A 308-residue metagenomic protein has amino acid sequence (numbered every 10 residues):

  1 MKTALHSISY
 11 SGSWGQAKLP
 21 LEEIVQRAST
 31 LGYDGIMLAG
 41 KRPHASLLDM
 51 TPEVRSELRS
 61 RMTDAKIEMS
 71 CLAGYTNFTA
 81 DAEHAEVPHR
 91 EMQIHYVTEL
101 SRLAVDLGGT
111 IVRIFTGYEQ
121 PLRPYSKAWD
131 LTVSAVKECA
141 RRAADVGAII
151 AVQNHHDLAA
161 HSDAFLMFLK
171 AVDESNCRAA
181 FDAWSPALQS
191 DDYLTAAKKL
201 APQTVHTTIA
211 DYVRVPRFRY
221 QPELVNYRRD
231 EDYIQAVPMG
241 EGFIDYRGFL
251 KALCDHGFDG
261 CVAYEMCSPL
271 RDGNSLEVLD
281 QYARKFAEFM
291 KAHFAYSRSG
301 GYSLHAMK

Functional and structural regions predicted by a protein language model:
M1-G12, S70-E83, T116-E119: N-terminal small/glycine-rich loop or linker at the start of catalytic domains across soluble metabolic enzymes
M1-G32, G108, A159-F181, S185-K308: Histidine-acidic metal/acid-base catalytic patches
E22-Q26, R61-E68, A80-A179, L304: Active-site acidic/histidine proton-transfer and metal-coordination neighborhood in alpha/beta enzyme cores
L31-R42, C71-T76: Short, conserved active-site loops that position catalytic residues or coordinate cofactors/metal ions across diverse
M37, C71, R113, A151 (+2 more regions): Conserved beta-strand positions in the central sheet of alpha/beta enzyme cores
M37-R59, G117-R123: Glycine-rich, proline-tolerant flexible connector loops at the mouths of alpha/beta enzymes
H44, E83-E91, A236-G240: The substrate-binding groove and active-site-proximal loops of carbohydrate-active enzymes, especially glycoside
H44-S46, T79-A80, E119-P121, H156-A159 (+3 more regions): Short, small-residue-enriched loops and turns at beta-alpha junctions that line or gate enzyme active sites
